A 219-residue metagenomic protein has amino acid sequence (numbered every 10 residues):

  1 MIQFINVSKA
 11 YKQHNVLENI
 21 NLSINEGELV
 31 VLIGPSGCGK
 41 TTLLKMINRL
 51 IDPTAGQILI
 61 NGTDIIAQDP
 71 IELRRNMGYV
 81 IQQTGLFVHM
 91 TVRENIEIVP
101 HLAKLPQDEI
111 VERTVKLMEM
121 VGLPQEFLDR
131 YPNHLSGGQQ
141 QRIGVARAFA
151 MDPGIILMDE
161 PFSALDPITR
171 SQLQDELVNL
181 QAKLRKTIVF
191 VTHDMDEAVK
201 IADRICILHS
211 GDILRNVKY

Functional and structural regions predicted by a protein language model:
N48: Helix-to-loop junction immediately C-terminal to a conserved catalytic motif
R93-H101, V111, V115: Short helical segment in ABC ATPase nucleotide-binding domains corresponding to the A-loop/adjacent helical element
D108-E126, V178-N179: Conserved ABC ATPase "signature" region
Y131-L135, Q139: Conserved ABC ATPase signature
D152: Conserved catalytic motifs of ABC-family nucleotide-binding domains
I156-D159: Catalytic Walker B motif of ABC-type/P-loop ATPase nucleotide-binding domains
R185-V191: Conserved H-loop
